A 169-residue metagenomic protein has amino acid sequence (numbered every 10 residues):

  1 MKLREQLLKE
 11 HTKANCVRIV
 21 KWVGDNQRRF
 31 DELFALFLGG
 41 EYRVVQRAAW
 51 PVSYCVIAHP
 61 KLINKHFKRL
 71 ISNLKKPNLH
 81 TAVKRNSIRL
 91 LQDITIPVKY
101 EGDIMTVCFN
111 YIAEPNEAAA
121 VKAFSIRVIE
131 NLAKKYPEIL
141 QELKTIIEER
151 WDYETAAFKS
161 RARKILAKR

Functional and structural regions predicted by a protein language model:
M1-R169: Alpha-helical scaffold domains
